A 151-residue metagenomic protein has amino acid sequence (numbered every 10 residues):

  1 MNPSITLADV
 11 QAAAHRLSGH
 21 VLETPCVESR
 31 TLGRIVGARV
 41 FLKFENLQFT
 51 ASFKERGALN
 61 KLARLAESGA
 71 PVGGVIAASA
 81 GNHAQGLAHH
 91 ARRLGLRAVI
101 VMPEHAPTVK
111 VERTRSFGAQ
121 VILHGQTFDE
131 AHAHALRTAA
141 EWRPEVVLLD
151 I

Functional and structural regions predicted by a protein language model:
M1-I151: PLP-dependent amino-acid enzyme catalytic core
